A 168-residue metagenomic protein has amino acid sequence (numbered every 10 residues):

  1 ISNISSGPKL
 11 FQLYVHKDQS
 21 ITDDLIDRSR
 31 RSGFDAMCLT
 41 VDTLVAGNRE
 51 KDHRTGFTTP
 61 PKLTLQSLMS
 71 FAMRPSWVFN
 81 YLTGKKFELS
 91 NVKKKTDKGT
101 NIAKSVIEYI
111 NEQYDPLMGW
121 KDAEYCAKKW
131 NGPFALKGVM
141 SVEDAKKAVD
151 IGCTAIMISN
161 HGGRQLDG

Functional and structural regions predicted by a protein language model:
I1-D150, T154-A155, G162-Q165: Active-site entrance/lid segments in N-terminal catalytic domains of soluble metabolic enzymes
G168: Shared catalytic-loop signature of beta/alpha-barrel
